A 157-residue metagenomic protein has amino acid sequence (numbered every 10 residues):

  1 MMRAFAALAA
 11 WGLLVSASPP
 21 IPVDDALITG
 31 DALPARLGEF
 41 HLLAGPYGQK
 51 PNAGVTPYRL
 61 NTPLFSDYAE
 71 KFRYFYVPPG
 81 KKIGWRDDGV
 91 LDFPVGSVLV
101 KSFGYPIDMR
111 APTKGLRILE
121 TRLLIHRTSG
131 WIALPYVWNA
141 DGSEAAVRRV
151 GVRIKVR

Functional and structural regions predicted by a protein language model:
A4-S16: Bacterial N-terminal signal peptides
S18-F75: N-terminal pre-domain segments of enzymes
P19-I21, M109-R157: Sequence context surrounding c-type heme c attachment/ligation sites in exported
F72-G84: Short, structured beta-strand/loop micro-motifs enriched in basic residues and often containing a Trp
D88-L91: Short, surface-exposed secondary-structure edge patches
F93-G96: Short, well-ordered loop/turn sites that connect or cap secondary structure elements
